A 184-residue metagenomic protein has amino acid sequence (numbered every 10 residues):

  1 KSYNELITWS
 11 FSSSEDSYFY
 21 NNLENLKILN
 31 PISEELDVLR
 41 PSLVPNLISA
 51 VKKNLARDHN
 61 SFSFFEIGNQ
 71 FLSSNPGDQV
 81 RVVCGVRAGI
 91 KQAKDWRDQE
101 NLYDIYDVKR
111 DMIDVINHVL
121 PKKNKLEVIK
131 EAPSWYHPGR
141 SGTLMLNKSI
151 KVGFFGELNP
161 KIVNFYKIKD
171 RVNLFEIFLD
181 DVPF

Functional and structural regions predicted by a protein language model:
K1-F184: Extended beta-strand-rich architecture
